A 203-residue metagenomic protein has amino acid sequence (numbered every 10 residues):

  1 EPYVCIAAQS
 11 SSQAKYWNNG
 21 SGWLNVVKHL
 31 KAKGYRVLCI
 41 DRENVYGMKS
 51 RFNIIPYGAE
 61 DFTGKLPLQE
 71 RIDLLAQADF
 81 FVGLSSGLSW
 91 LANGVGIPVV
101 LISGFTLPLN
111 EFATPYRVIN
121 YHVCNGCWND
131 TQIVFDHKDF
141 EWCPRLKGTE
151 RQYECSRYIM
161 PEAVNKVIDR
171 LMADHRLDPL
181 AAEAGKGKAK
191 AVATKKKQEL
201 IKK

Functional and structural regions predicted by a protein language model:
E1-G47, M160-L171, P179-A184: Core catalytic architecture of nucleotide-activated donor-dependent transferases building glycoconjugates
P2, Q9, N53-I54, E70-R71 (+1 more regions): Generic signal for short, ordered secondary-structure residues within or immediately flanking folded domains
A7, L84, D130: Conserved residues at the C-terminal ends of beta-strands
A7-Q9, K65, Y121: Generic beta-structure capping elements
Q9-S11, A59-D61, G148: A broad detector of the eukaryotic-type serine/threonine protein kinase catalytic domain
W17-L109: Donor-binding and catalytic core of enzymes assembling or modifying cell-surface/extracellular glycoconjugates
I54, F62, N93-K196: Nucleotide-sugar donor-binding patch of glycosyltransferase catalytic domains
I201: Functional cation/ligand-contacting sites centered on basic and imidazole/sulfhydryl donors
